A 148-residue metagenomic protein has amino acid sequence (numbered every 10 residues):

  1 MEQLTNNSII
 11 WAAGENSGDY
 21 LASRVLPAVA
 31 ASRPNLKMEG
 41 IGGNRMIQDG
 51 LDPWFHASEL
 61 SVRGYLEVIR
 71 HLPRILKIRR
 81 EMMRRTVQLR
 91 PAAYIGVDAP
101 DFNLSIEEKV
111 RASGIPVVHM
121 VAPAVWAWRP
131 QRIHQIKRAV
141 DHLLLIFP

Functional and structural regions predicted by a protein language model:
L4-N6: Phosphate-coordination loops involved in phosphoryl transfer and adenosine-cofactor binding
S8-P148: Active-site and donor-binding regions of nucleotide-sugar-utilizing enzymes
